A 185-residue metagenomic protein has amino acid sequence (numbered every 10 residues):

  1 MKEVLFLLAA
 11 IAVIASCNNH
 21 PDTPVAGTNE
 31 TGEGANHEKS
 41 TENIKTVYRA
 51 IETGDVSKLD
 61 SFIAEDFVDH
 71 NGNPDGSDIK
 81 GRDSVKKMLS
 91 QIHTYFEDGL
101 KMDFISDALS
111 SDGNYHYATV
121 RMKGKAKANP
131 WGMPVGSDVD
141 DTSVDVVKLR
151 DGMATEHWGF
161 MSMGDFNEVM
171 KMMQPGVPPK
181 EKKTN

Functional and structural regions predicted by a protein language model:
M1-V4: Positively charged n-region of N-terminal signal peptides that target proteins for export
V13-S16: C-terminal motif of bacterial Sec signal peptides marking the signal peptidase cleavage site
N18-N185: C-terminal and inter-domain tail/linker signature
